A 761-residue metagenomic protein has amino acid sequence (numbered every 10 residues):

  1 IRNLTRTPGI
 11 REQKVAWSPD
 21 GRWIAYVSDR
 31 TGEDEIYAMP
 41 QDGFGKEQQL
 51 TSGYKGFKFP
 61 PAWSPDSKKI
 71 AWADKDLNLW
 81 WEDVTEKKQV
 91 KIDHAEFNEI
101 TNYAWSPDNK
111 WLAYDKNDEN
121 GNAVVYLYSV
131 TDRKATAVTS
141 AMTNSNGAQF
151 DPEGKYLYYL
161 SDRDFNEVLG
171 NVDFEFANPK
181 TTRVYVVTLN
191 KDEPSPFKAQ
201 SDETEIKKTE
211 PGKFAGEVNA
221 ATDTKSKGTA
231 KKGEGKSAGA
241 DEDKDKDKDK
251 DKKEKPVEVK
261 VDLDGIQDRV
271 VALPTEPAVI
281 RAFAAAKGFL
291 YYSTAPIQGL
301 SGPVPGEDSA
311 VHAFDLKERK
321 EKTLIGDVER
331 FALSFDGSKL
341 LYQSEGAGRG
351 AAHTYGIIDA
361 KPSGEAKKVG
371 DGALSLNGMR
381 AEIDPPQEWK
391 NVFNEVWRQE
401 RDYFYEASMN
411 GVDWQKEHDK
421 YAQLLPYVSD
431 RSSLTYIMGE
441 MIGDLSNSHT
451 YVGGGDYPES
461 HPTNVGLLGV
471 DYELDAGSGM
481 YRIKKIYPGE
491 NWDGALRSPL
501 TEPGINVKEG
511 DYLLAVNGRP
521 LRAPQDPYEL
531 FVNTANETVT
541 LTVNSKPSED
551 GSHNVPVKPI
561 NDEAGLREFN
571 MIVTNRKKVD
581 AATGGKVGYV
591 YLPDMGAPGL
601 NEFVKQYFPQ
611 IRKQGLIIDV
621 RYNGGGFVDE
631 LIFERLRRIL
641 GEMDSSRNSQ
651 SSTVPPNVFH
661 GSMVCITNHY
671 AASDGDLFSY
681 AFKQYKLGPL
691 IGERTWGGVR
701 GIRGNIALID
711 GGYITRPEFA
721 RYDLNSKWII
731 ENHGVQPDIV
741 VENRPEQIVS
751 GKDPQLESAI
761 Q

Functional and structural regions predicted by a protein language model:
I1, R163-G265, G370-P385: Predominantly five- to eight-bladed beta-propeller fold
I1-N3, W23, V27-Q49, D66-K69 (+8 more regions): Beta-propeller blade-edge and WD-like acidic-aromatic loop motif
P8-V27, K46-Q48, S52-A73, L79 (+7 more regions): Conserved beta-propeller blade repeats
L273, V396, M441, I483 (+9 more regions): Terminal peptide-recognition signature
G370-H449, G477, Y481, W492: Terminal targeting/pro-maturation regions of precursor/exported proteins
P426-R482, E549-N575, I760-Q761: Extended, small/polar residue-biased N-terminal targeting/export presequences and adjacent propeptide/linker tracts
T463-A523, A597, F719-A720: PDZ/PDZ-like domain segments forming the peptide/carboxylate-binding groove, activating on the N-terminal beta-strands
D493-L500, L514, R519-G712, I748-P754: Cleft-lining beta-strand/loop regions that shape enzyme active-site pockets
